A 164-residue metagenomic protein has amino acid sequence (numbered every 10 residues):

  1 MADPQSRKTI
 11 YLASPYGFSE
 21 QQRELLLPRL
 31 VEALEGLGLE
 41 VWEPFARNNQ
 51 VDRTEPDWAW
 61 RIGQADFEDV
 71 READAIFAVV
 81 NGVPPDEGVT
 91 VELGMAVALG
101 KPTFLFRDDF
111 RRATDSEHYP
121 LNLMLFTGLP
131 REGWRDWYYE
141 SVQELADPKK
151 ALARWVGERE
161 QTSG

Functional and structural regions predicted by a protein language model:
M1-G164: Conserved catalytic or regulatory cores that recognize and/or transform ribose-phosphate-containing ligands
